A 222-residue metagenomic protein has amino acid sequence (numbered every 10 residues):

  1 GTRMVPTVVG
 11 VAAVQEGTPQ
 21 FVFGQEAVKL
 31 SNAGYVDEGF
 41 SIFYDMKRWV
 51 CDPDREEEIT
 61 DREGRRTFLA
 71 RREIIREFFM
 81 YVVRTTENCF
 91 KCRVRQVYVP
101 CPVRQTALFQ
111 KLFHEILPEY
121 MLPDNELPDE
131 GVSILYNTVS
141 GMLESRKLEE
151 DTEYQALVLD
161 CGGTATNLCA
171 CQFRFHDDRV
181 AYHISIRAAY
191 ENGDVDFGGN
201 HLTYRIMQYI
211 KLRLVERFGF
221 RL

Functional and structural regions predicted by a protein language model:
G1, F40-S41, M142-I186: Gly/Thr-rich phosphate-binding beta-strand-loop-beta motif of the actin/hexokinase/Hsp70
G1-P102, A107-H114, Y204-I206, K211-L222: Phosphate-binding loop and its immediate beta->loop->alpha context in nucleotide/phosphate-handling enzymes
G1-V14, H176-Q208: Short glycine-rich, Thr/Ser-proximal phosphate-binding strand/loop in the N-terminal lobe of ATP-dependent enzymes
T7, P19-F21, L108, Y136-N137 (+2 more regions): Short helix/loop capping segments that flank catalytic or ligand/cofactor-binding pockets
V50, C101-Q105, G131-V132, D160-A165 (+1 more regions): Short, flexible loop/turn elements at secondary-structure junctions
T86-R93, V103, F113-E153, G162: Hydrophobic, small-residue-rich alpha-helical packing segments that form membrane-like cores
Q96-P102, A156-D160, I186-N192: Extended hydrophobic secondary-structure segments that form protein cores and membrane-embedded regions
V139-L143, F175, K211-V215, G219: Hydrophobic/aromatic-lined pockets within catalytic cores
